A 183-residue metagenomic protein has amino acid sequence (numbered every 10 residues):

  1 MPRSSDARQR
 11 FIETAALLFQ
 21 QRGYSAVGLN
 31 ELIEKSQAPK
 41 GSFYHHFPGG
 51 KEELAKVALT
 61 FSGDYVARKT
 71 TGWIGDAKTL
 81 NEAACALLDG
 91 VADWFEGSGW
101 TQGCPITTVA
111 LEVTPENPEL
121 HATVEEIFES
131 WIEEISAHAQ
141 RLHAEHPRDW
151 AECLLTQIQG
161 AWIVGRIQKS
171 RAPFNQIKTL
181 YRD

Functional and structural regions predicted by a protein language model:
M1-D6: N-terminal intrinsically disordered/low-complexity leader segments
A7-A15, L32, A58-V66, I135: Generic hydrophobic, amphipathic alpha-helix propensity
R10, L17-V57: Helix-turn-helix
F11, A15-F19, V91, I158: Short hydrophobic clusters on alpha-helical segments that form packing/core surfaces in small helical domains
A55, E82-A84, G97-A122: Amphipathic alpha-helical segments used for helix-helix packing
T71-T101, A151-L154: Hydrophobic alpha-helical connector segments
I106, N117-E129, Q140-D183: Hydrophobic/aromatic-rich alpha-helical bundle segments in the mid-to-C-terminal region
